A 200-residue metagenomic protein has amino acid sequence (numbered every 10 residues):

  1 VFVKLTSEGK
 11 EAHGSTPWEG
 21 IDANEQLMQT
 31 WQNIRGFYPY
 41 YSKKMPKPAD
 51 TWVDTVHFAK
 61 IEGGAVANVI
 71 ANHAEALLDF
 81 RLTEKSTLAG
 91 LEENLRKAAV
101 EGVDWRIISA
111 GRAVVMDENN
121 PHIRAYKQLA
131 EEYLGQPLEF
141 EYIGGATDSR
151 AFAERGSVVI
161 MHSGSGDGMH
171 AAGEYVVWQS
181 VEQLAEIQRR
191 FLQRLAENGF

Functional and structural regions predicted by a protein language model:
F2-F200: Metal-dependent amide/peptide-bond hydrolase catalytic core, centered on the "pita-bread" metallohydrolase fold
